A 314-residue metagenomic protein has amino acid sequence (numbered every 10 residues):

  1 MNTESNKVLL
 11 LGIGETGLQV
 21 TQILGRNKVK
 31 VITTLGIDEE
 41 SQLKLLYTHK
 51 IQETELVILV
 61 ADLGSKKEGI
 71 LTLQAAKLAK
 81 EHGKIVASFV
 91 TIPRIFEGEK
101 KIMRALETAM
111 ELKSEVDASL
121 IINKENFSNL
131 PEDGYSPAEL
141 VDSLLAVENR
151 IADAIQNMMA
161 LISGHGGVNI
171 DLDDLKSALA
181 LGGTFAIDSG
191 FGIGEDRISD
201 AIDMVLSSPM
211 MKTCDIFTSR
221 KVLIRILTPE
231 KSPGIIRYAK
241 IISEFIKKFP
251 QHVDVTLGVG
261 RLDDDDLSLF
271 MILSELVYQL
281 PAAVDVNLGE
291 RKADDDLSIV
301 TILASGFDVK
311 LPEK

Functional and structural regions predicted by a protein language model:
M1-K314: Tubulin/FtsZ superfamily GTPase core signature
